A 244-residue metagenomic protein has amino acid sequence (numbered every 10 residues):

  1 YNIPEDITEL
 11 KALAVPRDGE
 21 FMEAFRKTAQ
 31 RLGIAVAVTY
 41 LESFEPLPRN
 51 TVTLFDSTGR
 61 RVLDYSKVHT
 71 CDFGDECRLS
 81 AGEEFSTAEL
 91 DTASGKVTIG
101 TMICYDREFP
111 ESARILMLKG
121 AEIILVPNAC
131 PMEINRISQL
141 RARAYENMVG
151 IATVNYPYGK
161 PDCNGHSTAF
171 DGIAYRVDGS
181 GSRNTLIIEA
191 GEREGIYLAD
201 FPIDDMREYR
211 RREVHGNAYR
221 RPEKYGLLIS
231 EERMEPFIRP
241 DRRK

Functional and structural regions predicted by a protein language model:
Y1-A12: Short, conserved active-site loops that position catalytic residues or coordinate cofactors/metal ions across diverse
A14-A37, R107-Y197: CN hydrolase (nitrilase-like) catalytic-core segments centered on the catalytic cysteine and neighboring Lys/Glu
E23, S43-K119, P127-N128, M132-A142 (+2 more regions): Active-site catalytic loop in hydrolytic enzyme cores
Q30, S57-R60, K67, D204 (+1 more regions): Generic secondary-structure signature for well-ordered alpha-helical cores
V36, A88-D91, Y145, Y219 (+2 more regions): RNA-binding accessory domains that recognize and position tRNA/RNA substrates
Y40: Glycine-rich, histidine-containing beta strand-loop boundary motifs that form or position
V68, N128, N147, E213-G216 (+1 more regions): Alpha-helix boundary/capping residues
P157-K244: C-terminal beta-strand edge segments of enzyme domains
